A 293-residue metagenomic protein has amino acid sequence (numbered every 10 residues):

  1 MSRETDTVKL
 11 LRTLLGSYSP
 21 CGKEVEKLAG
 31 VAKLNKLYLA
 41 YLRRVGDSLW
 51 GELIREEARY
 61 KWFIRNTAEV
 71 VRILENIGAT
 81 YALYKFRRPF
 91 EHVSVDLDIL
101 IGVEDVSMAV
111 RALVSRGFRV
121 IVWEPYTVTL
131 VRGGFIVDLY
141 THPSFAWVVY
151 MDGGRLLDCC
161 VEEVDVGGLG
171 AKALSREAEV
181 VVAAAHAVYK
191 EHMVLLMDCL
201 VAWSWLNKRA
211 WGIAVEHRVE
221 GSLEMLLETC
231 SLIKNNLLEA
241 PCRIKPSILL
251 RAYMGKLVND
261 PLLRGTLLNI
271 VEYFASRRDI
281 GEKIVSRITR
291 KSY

Functional and structural regions predicted by a protein language model:
M1-V95, I101-Y293: Conserved NTP-donor binding/palm subdomain of two-metal-ion nucleotidyltransferases/polymerases, i.e., the charged
